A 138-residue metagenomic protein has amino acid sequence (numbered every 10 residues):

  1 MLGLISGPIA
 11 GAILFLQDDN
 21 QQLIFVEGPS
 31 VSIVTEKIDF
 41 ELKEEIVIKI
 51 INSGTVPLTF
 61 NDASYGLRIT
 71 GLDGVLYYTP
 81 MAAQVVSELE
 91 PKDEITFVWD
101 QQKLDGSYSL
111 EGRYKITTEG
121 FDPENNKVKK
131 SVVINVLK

Functional and structural regions predicted by a protein language model:
M1-I13: Hydrophobic membrane-insertion alpha-helices, especially the h-region of bacterial N-terminal signal peptides
D18-F40: Low-complexity, acidic Ser/Thr/Pro/Gly-rich terminal tails and inter-domain linkers that flank the onset of structured
T35-E36, A83-L89, L104-G106, P123: Beta-strand-rich interaction surfaces with strong enrichment in secreted/lumenal proteins
L42-I46: Structural beta-strand segments of beta-rich domains
I50-G54: Asparagine-centered strand-capping/turn motif at beta-strand->loop junctions
T55-E94: The feature marks short-to-medium sequence segments in extracytoplasmic or secretory-pathway proteins
T96-Q102: Exposed aromatic-hydrophobic patches
K103-K138: Terminal connector regions
